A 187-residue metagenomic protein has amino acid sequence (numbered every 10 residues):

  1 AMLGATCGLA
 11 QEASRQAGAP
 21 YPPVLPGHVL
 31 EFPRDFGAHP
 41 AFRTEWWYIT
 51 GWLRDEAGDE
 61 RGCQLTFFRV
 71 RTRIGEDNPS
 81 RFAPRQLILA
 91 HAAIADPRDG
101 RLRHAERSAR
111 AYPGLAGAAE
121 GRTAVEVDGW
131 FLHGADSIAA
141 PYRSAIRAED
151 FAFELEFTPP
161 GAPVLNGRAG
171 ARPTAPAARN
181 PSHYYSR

Functional and structural regions predicted by a protein language model:
A1-T6: Bacterial N-terminal signal peptides
C7-R187: Targeting-peptide/extracellular-domain and disordered-appendage signature
